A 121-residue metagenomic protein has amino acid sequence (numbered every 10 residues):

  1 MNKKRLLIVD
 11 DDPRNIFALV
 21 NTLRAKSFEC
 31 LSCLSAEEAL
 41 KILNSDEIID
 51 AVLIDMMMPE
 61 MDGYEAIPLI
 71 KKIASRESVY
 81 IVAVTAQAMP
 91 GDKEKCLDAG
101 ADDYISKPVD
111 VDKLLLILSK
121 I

Functional and structural regions predicted by a protein language model:
F17-A25: Charged docking surfaces used in two-component/phosphorelay signaling
S32-K41, G63: Helix N-cap/capping motif at the beta->alpha junctions
E47-L53: Active-site beta3 strand of CheY-like receiver
D55, T85: Active-site residues of response regulator receiver
M58: Receiver (REC) domain active-site loop signature in two-component systems and cognate sites in sensor histidine kinases
Y64-E77: Short amphipathic alpha-helix used as the core "switch/output" element in two-component signaling
E65, A88-D103, L116: Alpha4 helix (beta4-alpha4-beta5 surface) of REC/receiver domains from two-component response regulators
V109-L118: C-terminal output helix
